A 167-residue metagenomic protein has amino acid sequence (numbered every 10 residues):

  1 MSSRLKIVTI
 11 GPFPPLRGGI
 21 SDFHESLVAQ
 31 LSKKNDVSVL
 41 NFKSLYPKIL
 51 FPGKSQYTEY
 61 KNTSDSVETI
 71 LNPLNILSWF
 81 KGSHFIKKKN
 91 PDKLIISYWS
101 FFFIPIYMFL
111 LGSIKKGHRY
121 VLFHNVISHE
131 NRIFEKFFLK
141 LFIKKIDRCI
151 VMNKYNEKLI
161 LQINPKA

Functional and structural regions predicted by a protein language model:
G11-E25, P47, W99-I104: A short, glycine/small-residue-rich beta-strand->loop->alpha-helix junction that serves as a flexible
F13-R17, A29-I86, N156, L161: N-terminal strand-loop element at the rim of the active site of nucleotide-sugar-dependent glycosyltransferases
G19-Q30, I106, F134, F138: Conserved alpha-helical elements of sugar-nucleotide-dependent glycosyltransferases
I20-F23, F42, V151-N153: Replace "coordinates the UDP/GDP/TDP-sugar" with "coordinates nucleotide-activated sugar donors
V67-P73, K81-P105, H118-Y120, R148: Short N-terminal targeting/anchoring amphipathic segment
K93-I95, L111-H129: Active-site proximal beta-strand in glycosyltransferases
K115, V126-K145: Nucleotide-sugar donor phosphate/pyrophosphate-binding loop at the beta->alpha transition of glycosyltransferases
I146-A167: A short, active-site helix/loop in glycosyltransferases that binds the activated sugar's phosphate group
